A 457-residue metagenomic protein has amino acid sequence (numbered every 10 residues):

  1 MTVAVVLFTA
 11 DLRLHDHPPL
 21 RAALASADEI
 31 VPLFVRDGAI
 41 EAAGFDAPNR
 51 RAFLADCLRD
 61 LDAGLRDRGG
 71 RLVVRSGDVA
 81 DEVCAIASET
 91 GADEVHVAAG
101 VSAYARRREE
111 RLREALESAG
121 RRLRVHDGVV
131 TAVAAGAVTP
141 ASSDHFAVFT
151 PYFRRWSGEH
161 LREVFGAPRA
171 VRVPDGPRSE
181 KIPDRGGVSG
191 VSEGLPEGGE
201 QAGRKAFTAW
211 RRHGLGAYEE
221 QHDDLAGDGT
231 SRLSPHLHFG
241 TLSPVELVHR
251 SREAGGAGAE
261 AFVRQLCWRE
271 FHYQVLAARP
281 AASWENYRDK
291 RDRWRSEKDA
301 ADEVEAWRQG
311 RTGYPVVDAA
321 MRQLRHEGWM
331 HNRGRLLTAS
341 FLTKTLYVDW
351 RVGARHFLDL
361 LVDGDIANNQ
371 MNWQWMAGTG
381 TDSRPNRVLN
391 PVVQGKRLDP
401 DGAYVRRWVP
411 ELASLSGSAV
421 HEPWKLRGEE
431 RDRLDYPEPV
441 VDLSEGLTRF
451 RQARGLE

Functional and structural regions predicted by a protein language model:
M1-V164, G258, N368, Q452 (+1 more regions): Trp/Phe/Arg-rich N-terminal binding region typifying the photolyase-homology
P19, C57, L61, G203-A206 (+6 more regions): Alpha-helical packing segments of well-folded alpha/beta enzyme cores
F45, V304, L434-P437: Short coil/turn segments at secondary-structure junctions
R121, S142-D292, G395-D399, A403-E457: Glycine/tryptophan-enriched, flexible segments
D228-E411: Active-site-proximal binding-pocket segments
